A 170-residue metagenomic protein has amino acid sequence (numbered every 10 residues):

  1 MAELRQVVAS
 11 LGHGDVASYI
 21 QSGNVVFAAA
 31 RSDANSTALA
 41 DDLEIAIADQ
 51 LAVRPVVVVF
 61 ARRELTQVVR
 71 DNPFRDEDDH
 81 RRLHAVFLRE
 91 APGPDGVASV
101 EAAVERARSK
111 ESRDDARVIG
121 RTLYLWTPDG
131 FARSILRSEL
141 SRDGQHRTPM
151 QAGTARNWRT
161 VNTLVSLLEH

Functional and structural regions predicted by a protein language model:
M1-H170: Surface-exposed, charge/polar-rich loops and edge strands
